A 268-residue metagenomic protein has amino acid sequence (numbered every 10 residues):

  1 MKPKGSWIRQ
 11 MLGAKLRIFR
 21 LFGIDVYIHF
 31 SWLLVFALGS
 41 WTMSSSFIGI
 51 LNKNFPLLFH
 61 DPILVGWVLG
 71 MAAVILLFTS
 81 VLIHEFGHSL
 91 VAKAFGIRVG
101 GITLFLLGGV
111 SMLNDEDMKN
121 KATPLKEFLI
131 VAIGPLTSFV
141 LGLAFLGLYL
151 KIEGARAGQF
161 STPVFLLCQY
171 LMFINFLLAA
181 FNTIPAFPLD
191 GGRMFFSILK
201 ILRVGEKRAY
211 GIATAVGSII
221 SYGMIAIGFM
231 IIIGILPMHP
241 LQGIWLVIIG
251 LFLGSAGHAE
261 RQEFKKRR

Functional and structural regions predicted by a protein language model:
M1-R268: Hydrophobic transmembrane alpha-helices and their immediate loop junctions in multi-pass integral membrane proteins
